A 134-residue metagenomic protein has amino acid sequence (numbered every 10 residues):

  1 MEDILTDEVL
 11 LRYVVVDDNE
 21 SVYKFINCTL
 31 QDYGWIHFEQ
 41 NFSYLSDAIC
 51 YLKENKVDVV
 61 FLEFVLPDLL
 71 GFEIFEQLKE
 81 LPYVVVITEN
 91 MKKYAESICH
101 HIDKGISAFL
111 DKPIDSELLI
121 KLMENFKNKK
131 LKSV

Functional and structural regions predicted by a protein language model:
E20-Q40, K104: Two-component/phosphorelay signaling modules centered on CheY-like receiver
N41-V59: Acidic, metal-coordinating helix/loop segments flanking the phosphotransfer/catalytic sites of two-component signaling
C50, L70-P82: Short amphipathic alpha-helix used as the core "switch/output" element in two-component signaling
E63-F64: Active-site residues of response regulator receiver
P67: The feature encodes the CheY-like receiver
E73, M91-A108: Alpha4 helix (beta4-alpha4-beta5 surface) of REC/receiver domains from two-component response regulators
L81-A95: A short, hydrophobic beta-strand element within the central beta-sheet of small alpha/beta folds
I114-M123: C-terminal output helix
